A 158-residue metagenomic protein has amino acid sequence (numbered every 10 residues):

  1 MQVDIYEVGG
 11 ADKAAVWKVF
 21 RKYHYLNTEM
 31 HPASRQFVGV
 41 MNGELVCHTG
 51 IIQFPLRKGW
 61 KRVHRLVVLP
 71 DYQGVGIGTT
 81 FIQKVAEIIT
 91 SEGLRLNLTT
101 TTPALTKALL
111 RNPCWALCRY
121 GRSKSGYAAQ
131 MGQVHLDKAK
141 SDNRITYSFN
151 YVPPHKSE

Functional and structural regions predicted by a protein language model:
M1-Q2: Low-complexity, acidic/Ser/Thr- and charged residue-rich accessory regions of DNA metabolism proteins
E7-Y72, Q83: A conserved beta-strand-loop-helix scaffold within acyl/acetyltransferase catalytic domains
G74-A86: Glycine-rich acyl-CoA binding loop
E87-T101: Conserved GNAT acetyl-CoA-binding A-motif
N97-L110, Y120-K124: Conserved beta-strand-loop-alpha-helix junction that forms the acyl-donor binding cleft
A108-N112, Y127-A128, T146: C-terminal extensions
W115-H135: Conserved catalytic-core motifs of GNAT/GCN5-like acyltransferases
D137-S157: A conserved mid-domain beta-alpha-beta active-site/ligand-binding segment of alpha/beta enzyme cores
